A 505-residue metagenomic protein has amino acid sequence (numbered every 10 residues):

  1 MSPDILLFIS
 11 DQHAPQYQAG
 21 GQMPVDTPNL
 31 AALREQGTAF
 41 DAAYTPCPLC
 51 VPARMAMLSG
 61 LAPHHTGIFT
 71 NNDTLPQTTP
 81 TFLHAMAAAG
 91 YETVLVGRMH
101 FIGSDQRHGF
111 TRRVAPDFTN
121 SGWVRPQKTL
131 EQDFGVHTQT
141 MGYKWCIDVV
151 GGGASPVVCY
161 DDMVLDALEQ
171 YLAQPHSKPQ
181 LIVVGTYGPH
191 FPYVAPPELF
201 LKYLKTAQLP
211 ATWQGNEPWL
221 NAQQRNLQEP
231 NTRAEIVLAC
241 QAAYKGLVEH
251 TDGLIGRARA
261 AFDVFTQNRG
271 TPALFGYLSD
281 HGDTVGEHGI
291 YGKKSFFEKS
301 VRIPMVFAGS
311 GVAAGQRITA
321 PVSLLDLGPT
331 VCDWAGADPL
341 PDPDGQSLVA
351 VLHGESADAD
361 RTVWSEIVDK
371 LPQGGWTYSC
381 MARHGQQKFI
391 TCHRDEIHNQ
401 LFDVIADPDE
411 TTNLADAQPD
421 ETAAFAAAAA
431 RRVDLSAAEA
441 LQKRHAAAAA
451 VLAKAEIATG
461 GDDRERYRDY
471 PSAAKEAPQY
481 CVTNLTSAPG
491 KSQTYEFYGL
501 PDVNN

Functional and structural regions predicted by a protein language model:
M1-Q387, T391, N399, P408 (+2 more regions): Formylglycine-dependent sulfatase
I405: Residues forming the ATP-binding cleft of Hanks-type serine/threonine protein kinase domains
D416-R466: A contiguous, mid-protein "functional segment" used to position or interact with cofactors/ions or partner subunits
